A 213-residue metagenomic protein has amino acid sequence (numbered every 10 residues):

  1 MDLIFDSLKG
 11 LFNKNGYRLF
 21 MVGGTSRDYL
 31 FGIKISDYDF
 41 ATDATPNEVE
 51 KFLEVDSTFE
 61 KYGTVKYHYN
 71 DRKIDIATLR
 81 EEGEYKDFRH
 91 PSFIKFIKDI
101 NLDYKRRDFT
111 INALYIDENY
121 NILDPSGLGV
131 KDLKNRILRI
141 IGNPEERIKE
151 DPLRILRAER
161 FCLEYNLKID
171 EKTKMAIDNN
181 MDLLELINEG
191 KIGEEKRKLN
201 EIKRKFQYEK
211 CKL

Functional and structural regions predicted by a protein language model:
M1-L213: Catalytic cores of the polymerase beta-like nucleotidyltransferase superfamily and closely associated nucleotide
